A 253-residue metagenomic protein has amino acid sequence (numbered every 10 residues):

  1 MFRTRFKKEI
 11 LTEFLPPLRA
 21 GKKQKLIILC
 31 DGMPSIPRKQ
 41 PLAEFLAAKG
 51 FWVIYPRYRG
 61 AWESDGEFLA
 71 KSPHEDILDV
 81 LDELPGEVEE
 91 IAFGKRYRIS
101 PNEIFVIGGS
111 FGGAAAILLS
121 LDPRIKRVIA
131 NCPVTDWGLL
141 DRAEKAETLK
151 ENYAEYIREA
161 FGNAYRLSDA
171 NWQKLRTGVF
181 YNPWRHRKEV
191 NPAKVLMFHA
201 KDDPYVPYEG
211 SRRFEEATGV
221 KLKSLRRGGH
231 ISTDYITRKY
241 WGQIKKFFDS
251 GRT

Functional and structural regions predicted by a protein language model:
M1-K22: N-terminal cap/lid segment of alpha/beta-hydrolase-fold proteins
K23-G32: Short beta-strand element of the alpha/beta-hydrolase
A47-D65: Conserved alpha/beta-hydrolase
F68-R98: Alpha/beta-hydrolase active-site loop
L118, D122-S168: Hydrolase active-site cap/lid region
V190-N191, L196-H199, D203: Short beta-strand/loop motif that positions the catalytic acidic residue of the alpha/beta-hydrolase fold
P204-G210: Conserved alpha/beta-hydrolase "acid-adjacent" motif
G228-W241: Catalytic histidine-centered segment of alpha/beta-hydrolase-like enzymes
